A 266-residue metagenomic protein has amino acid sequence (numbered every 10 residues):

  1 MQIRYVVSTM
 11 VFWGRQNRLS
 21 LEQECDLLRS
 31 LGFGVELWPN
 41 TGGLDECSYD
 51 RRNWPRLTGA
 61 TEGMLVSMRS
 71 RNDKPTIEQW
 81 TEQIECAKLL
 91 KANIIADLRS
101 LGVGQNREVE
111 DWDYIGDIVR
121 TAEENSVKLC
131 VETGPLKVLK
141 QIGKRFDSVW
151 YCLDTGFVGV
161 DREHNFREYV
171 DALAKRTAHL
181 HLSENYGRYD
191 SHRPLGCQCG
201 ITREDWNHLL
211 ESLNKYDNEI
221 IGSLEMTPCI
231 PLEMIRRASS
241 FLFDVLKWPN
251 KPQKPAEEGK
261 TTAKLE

Functional and structural regions predicted by a protein language model:
M1-W13, R18-L31, I77, E85-C86 (+2 more regions): Histidine-acidic metal/acid-base catalytic patches
V7, V35-W38, K128-G134: Short, hydrophobic beta-strand segments that form beta-sheet elements in well-ordered domains
V11-W13, P39-G43, S70-N72, R99-G102 (+4 more regions): Active-site-proximal loop/turn and secondary-structure-junction residues that shape catalytic pockets, frequently
G32-G34, V66: Extended, compositionally biased low-complexity polar/Lys-Gly-rich tracts and adjacent boundary/linker regions are
E36-P55: Glycine-rich, proline-tolerant flexible connector loops at the mouths of alpha/beta enzymes
P55-Y151, G159-V160, N207, E211 (+2 more regions): Active-site acidic/histidine proton-transfer and metal-coordination neighborhood in alpha/beta enzyme cores
